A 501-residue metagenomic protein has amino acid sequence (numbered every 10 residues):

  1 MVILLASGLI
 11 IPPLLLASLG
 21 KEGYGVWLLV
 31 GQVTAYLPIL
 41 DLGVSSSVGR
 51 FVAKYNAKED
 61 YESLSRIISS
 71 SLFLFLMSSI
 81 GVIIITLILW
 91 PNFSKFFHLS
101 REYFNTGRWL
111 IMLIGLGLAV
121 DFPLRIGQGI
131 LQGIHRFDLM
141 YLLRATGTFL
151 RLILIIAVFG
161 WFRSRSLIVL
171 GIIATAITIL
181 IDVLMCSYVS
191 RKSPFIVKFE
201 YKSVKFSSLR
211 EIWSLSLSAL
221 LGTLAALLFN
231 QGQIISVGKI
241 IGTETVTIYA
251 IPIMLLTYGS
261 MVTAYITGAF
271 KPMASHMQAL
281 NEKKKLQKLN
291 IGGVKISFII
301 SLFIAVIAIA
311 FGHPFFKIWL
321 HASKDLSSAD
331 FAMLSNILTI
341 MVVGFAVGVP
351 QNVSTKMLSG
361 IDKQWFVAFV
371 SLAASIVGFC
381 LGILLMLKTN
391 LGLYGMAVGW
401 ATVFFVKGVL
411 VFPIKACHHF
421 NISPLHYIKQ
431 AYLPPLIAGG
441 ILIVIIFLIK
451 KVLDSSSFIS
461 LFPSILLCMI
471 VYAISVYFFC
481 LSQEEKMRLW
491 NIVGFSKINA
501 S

Functional and structural regions predicted by a protein language model:
M1-G8, G147, A174-S193, K205-H276 (+5 more regions): Transmembrane helical elements of multi-pass membrane transporters/channels
M1-K54, S79-L87, G117, L152 (+2 more regions): Signature of the first transmembrane helix
L14-Y36, I67, L167-I172, S207-S216 (+4 more regions): Interfacial/gating helices of multi-pass transporter permease domains
L16-S18, E22-G23, I134, D138 (+9 more regions): Membrane-interface helix-loop junctions in multi-pass transport and translocation proteins
L42-K58, G133, P194-F195, P252 (+2 more regions): Helix-loop junctions and terminal segments of transmembrane helices in multi-pass membrane transport/translocation
M112, T339, A374-V377, H426-Q483 (+2 more regions): Transmembrane alpha-helical segments of multi-pass transport proteins
A119-T146, V189, V342-I376, I383 (+1 more regions): Membrane-interface junctions at transmembrane-helix termini in multi-pass inner-membrane proteins
I168-G171, M185-N230, N281-K284, K288 (+2 more regions): Interhelical loop/hinge segments that connect adjacent transmembrane helices in multipass membrane
